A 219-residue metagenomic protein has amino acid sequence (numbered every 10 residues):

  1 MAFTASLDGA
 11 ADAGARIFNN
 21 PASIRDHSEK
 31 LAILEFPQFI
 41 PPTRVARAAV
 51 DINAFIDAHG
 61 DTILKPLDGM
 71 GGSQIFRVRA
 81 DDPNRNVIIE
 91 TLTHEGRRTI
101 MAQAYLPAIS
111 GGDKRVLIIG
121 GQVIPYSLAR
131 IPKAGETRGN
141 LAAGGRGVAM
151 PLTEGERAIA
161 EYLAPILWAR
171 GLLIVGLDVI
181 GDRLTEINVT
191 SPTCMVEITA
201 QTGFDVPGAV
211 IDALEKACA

Functional and structural regions predicted by a protein language model:
M1-R47, D51: Conserved N-proximal alpha/beta basic substrate-recognition cap immediately N-terminal to, or forming the N-lobe
A11-D12, D57, W168: Anion (oxyanion) recognition and catalysis
I17, T62-I63, I174: Hydrophobic beta-strand scaffold residues
P21-A22, L67, Y105-L106, L117 (+2 more regions): Anionic group-transfer/hydrolysis microenvironments
P21-R25, R130-P132, I180-R183: Short glycine-enriched loops at secondary-structure junctions
P37, L141-R146, S191-T193: Short glycine/proline- and charge-enriched loop/turn segments that cap or connect secondary-structure elements
A49-V50, D57-D61, D68-I159: Phosphate-binding site of ATP-dependent enzymes
G135, P151-A219: ATP-dependent carboxylate activation and anion-phosphoryl transfer catalytic cores that bind Mg-ATP to form
